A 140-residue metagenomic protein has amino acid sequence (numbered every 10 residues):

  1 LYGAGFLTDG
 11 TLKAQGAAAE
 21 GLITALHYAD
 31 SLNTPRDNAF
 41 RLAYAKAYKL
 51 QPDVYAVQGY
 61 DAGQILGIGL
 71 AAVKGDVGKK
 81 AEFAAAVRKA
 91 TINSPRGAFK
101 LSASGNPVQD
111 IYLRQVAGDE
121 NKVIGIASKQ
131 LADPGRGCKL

Functional and structural regions predicted by a protein language model:
L1-L140: Extracytosolic ligand-binding ectodomains
